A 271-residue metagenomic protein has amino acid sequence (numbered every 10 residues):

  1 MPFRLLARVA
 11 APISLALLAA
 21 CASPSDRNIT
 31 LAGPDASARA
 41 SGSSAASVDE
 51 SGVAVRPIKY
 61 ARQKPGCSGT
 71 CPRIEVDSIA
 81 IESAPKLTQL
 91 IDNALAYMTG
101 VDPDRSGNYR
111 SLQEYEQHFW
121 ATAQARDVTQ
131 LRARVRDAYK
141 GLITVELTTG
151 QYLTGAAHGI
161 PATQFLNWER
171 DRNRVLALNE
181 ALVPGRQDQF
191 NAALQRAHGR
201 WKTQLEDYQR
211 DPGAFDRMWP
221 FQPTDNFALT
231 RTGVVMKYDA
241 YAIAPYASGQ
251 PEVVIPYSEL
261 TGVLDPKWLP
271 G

Functional and structural regions predicted by a protein language model:
M1-A11: Bacterial N-terminal signal peptides that target proteins for export
L17-A20: C-terminal motif of bacterial Sec signal peptides marking the signal peptidase cleavage site
A22-G271: Compositionally biased intrinsically disordered regions enriched in Thr/Gly
